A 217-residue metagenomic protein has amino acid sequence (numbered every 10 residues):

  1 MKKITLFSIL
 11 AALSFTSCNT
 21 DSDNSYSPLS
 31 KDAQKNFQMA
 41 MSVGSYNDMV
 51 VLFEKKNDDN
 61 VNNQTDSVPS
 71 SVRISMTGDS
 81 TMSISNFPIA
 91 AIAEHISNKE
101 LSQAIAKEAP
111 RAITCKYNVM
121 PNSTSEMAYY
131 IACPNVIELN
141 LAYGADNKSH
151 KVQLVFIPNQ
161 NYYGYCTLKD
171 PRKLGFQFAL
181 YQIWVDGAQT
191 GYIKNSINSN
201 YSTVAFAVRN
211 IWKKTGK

Functional and structural regions predicted by a protein language model:
K2-S8: Sec-dependent signal peptide recognition, specifically the positively charged N-region followed immediately by
I4, N19-Q103, K217: Acidic/polar, low-complexity intrinsically disordered N-terminal segments immediately downstream of a Sec signal
S14-S17: C-terminal motif of bacterial Sec signal peptides marking the signal peptidase cleavage site
N24-L29, F156-P158, C166, D170-K217: Edge beta-strand at a domain terminus
N47-K56, F87-I89, N135-E138, A142 (+1 more regions): Generic short beta-strand segments
V68, S149-K151, A205-A207: Short, surface-exposed coil-to-beta transition loops
G78-T167: Predominantly extracellular/secreted and cell-surface proteins with exposed, flexible low-complexity segments
